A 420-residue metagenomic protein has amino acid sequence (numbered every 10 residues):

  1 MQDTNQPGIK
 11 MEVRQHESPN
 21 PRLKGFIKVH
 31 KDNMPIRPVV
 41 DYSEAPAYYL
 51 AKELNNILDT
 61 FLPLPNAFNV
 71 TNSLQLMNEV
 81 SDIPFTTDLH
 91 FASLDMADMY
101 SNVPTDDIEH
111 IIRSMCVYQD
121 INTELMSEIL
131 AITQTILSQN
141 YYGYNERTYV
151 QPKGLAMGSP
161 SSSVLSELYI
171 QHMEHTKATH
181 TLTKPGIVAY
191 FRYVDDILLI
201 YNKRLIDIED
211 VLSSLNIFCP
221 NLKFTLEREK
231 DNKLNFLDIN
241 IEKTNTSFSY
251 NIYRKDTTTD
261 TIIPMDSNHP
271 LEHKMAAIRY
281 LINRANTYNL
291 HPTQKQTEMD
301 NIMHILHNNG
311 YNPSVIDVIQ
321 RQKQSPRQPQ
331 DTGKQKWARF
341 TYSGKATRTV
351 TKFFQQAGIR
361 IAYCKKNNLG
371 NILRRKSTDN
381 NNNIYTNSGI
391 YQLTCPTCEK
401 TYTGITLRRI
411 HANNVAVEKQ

Functional and structural regions predicted by a protein language model:
M1-Q420: Charged structural interfaces that engage phosphate-rich ligands and support phosphoryl-transfer chemistry
